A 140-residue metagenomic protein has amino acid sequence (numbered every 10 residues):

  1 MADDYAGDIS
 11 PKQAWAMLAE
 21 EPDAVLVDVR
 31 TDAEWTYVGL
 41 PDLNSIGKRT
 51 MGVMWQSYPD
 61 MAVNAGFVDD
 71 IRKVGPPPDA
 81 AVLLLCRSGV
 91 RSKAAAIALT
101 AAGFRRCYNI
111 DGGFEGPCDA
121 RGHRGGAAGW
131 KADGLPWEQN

Functional and structural regions predicted by a protein language model:
M1-V25, D32-A81, S92-N140: Rhodanese-like catalytic fold shared by cysteine-dependent sulfurtransferases and DSP/PTP-type phosphatases
L84-L85: Short, surface-exposed ligand- or partner-binding patches at beta-edge/loop junctions that are enriched in aromatics
